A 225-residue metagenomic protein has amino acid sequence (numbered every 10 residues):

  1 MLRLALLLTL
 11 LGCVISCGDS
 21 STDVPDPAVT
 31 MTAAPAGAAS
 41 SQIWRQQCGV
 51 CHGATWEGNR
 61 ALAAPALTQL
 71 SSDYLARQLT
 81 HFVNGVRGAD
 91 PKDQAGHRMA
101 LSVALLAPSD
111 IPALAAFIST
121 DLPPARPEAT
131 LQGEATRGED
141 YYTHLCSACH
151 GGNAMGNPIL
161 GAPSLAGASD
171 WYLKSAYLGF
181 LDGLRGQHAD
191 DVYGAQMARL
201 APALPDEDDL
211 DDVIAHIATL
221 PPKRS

Functional and structural regions predicted by a protein language model:
A5-V14: Bacterial N-terminal signal peptides
C17-S20: Bacterial signal peptide processing site
V24-A39, A107, A115-D140, R224-S225: Intrinsic disorder/low-complexity detector
T32-E57, T130-M155: Sequence/structural segment immediately N-terminal to covalent heme-attachment motifs in c-type and related
S41, G53-V86, A100-A104, E139 (+2 more regions): Gly/Gly-Pro-rich "capping" loops immediately C-terminal to redox-active cysteine motifs in periplasmic/lumenal
A54, K92-A95, G152, Y193-Q196 (+2 more regions): Residue-level hotspots at or immediately adjacent to binding/recognition sites across diverse folds
E57-N59, G88-K92, T120-G133, S147 (+4 more regions): Inter-heme linker and motif-flanking segments adjacent to c-type heme-binding CXXCH motifs in c-type cytochromes
L101-R126, R199-S225: C-terminal capping alpha-helices of c-type cytochrome domains
